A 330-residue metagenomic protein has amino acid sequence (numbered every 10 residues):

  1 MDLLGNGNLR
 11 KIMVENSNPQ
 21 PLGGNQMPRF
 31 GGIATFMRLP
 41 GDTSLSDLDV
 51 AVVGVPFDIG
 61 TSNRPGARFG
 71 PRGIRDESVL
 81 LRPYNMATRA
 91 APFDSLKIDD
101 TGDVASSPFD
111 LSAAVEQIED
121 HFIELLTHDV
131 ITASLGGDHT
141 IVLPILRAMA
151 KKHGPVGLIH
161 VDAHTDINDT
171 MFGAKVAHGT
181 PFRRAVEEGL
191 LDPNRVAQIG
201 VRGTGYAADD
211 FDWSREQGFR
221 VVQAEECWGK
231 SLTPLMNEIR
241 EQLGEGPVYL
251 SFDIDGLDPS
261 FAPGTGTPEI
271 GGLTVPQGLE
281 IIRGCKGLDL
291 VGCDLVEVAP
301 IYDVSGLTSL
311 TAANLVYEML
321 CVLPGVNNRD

Functional and structural regions predicted by a protein language model:
D2-D330: Conserved alpha-helical scaffold segments that buttress catalytic/binding sites
